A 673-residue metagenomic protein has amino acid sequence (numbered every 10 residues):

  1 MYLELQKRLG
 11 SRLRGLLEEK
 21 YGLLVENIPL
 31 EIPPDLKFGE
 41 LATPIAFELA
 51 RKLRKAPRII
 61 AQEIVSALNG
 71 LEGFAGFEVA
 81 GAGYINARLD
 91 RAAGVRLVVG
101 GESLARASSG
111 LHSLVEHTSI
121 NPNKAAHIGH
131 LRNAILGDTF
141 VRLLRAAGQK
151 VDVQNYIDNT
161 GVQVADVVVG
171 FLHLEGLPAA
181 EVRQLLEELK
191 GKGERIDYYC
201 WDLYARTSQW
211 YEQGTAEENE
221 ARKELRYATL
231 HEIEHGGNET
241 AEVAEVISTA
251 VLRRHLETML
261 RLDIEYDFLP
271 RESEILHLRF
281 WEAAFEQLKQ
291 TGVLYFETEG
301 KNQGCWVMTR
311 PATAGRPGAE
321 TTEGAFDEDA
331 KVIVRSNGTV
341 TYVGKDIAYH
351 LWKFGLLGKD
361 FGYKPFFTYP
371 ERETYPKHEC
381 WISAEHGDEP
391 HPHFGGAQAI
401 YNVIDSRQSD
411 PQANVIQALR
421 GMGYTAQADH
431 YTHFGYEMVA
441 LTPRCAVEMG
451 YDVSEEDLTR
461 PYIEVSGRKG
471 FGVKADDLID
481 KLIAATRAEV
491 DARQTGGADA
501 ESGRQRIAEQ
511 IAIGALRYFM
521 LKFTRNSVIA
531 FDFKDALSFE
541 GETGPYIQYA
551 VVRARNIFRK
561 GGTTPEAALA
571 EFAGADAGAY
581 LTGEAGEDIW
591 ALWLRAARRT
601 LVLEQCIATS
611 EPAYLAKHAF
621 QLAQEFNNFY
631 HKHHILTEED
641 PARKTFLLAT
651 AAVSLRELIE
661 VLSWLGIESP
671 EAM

Functional and structural regions predicted by a protein language model:
M1-V95, A107-M673: Non-catalytic interaction-recognition regions
R96-E102: Short, charged, solvent-exposed linker or helix-capping segments at domain edges/interfaces that act as flexible hinges
